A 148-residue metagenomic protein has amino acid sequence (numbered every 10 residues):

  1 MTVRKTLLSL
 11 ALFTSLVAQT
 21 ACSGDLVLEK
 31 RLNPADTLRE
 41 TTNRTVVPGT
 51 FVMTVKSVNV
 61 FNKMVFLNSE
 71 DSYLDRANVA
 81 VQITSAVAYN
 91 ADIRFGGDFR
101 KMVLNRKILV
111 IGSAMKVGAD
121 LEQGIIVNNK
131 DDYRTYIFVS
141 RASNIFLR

Functional and structural regions predicted by a protein language model:
M1-L8: Bacterial N-terminal signal peptides that target proteins for export
L8, L12-L16: Hydrophobic helical h-region of N-terminal Sec-dependent signal peptides in bacterial secretory/periplasmic proteins
T20-A21: C-terminal motif of bacterial Sec signal peptides marking the signal peptidase cleavage site
G24-R148: OB-fold single-stranded nucleic acid-binding module
